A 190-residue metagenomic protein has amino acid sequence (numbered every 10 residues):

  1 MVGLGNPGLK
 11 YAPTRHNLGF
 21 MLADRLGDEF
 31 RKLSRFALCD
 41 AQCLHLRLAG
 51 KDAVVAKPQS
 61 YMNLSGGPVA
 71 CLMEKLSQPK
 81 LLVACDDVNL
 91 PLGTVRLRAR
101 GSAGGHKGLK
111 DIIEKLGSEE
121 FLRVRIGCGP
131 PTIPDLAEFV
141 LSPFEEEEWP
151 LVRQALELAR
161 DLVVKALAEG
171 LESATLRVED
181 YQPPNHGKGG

Functional and structural regions predicted by a protein language model:
M1-R100, L109-V124, P131-D135, W149-G190: Nucleotide and nucleotide-moiety/phosphate-recognizing core
R96-S102, L141-F144: Short glycine-enriched, charge-decorated loop/helix-capping segments at active-site entrances that position
I126-G129, F144: Short, loop-centered acidic/histidine patches that primarily coordinate divalent metals
I133-E145: Short basic, glycine-rich beta-strand/loop surfaces that mediate nucleic-acid
